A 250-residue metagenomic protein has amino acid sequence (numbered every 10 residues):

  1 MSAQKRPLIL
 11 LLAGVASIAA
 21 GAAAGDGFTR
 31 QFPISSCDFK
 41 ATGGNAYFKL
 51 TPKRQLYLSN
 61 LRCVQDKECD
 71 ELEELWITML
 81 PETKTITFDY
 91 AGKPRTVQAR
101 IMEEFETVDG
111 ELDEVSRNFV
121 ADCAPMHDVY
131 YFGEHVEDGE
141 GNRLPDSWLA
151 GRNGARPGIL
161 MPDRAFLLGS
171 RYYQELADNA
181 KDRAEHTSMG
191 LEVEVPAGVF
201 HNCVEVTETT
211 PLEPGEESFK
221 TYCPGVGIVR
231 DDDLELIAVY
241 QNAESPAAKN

Functional and structural regions predicted by a protein language model:
M1-L10: Bacterial N-terminal signal peptides that target proteins for export
I9-A19: Bacterial N-terminal signal peptides
A20-A24: Juxtamembrane cytosolic interface motif at the C-terminal end of transmembrane helices
G25-N250: Conserved functional acidic sites
